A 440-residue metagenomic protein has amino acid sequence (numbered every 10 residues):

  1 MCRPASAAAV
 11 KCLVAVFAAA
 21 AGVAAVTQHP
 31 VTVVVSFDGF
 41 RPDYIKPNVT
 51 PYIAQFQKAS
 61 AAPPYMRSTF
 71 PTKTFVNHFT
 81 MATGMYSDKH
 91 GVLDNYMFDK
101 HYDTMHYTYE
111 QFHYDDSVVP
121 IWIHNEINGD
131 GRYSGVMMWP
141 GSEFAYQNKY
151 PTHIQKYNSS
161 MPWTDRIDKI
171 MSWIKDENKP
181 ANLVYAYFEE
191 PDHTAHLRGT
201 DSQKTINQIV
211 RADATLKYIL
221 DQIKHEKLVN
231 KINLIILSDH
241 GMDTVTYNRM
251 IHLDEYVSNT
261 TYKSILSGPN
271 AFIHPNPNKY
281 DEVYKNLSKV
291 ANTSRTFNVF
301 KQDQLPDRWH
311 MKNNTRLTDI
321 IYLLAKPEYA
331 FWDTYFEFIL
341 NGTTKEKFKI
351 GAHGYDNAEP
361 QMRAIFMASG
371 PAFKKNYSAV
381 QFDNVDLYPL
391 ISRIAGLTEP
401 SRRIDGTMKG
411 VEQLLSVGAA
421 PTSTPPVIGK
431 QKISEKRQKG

Functional and structural regions predicted by a protein language model:
P4-A25: Cleavable N-terminal signal peptides of Sec/SRP-targeted secreted and luminal proteins
V23-A61, G406: Active-site-proximal N-terminal segment of extracellular/periplasmic enzymes that hydrolyze or transfer
V34, Y52, R211-H252: Metal-dependent active-site segment of extracytoplasmic phospho-/sulfohydrolases and closely related
D43-K89: Short, structured active-site-proximal loop/turn typified by the sulfatase FGly-forming signature C/S-X-P-X-R
G84-G199: His/Asp/Glu-rich, glycine-adjacent segments that coordinate divalent cations and/or stabilize oxyanion chemistry on
M161-K175, P191-I232, I391: A long, amphipathic alpha-helix that forms part of the scaffold/cap immediately adjacent to metal-dependent active
K231, S238-N278, P425: Acidic/histidine-rich catalytic neighborhood
I265-L390: Active-site neighborhoods of enzymes that stabilize oxyanions during catalysis
